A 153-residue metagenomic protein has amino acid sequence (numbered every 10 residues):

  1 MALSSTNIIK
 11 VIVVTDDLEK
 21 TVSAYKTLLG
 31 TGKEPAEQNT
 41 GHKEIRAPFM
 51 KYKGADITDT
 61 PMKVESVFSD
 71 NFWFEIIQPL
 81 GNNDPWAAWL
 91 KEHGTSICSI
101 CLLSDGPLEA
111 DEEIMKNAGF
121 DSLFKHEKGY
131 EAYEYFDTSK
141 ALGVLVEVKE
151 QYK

Functional and structural regions predicted by a protein language model:
M1-S4, K153: Basic/polar N-terminal segments that are highly enriched at the extreme N-terminus, encompassing both cleavable
L3-S5, V14-N71, A110-K140: Core segments of cupin and vicinal oxygen chelate
I8-D16, E65-E75, W89-P107: Vicinal oxygen chelate
I9, C98, A132-E134, V144: Generic beta-strand structural signal
I12, E75-P79, L123, V148-Q151: A structural feature that tracks compact, well-ordered secondary-structure segments with a strong bias toward
K51-K53, P79-A87: Short acidic (Asp/Glu) patches
D84-P85, K140-V146: Short, charged/polar, Gly/Pro-enriched secondary-structure boundary elements
P85-L90, S122: A short, polar/proline- and glycine-enriched secondary-structure boundary/capping micro-motif
